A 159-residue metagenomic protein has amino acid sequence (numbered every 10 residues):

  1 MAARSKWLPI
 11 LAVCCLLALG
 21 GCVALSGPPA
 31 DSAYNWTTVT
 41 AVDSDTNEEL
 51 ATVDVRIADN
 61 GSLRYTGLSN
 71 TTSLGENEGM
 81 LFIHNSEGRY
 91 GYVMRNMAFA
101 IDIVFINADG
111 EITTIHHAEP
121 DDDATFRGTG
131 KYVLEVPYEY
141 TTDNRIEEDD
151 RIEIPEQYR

Functional and structural regions predicted by a protein language model:
M1-R159: Hydrophobic alpha-helical segments
